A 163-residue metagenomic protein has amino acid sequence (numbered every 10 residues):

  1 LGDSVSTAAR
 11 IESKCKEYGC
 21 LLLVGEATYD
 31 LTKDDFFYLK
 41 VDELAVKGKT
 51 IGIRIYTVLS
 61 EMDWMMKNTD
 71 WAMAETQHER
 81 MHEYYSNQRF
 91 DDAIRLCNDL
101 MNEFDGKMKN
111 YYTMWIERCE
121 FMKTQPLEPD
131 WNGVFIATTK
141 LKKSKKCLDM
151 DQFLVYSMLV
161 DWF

Functional and structural regions predicted by a protein language model:
L1-E12: Catalytic-core segments of nucleotide cyclases and related cyclic-nucleotide turnover enzymes
A8, K16-D92, C97-Y111, W115-E117 (+2 more regions): Cytosolic regulatory/linker segments at or just downstream of nucleotide-handling modules in signal-transduction
R118-S144: Alpha-helical linker/edge segments of TPR/alpha-solenoid repeat scaffolds and analogous pre-/post-domain helices
Y156-M158: Short, positively charged and aromatic/hydrophobic N-terminal segments
